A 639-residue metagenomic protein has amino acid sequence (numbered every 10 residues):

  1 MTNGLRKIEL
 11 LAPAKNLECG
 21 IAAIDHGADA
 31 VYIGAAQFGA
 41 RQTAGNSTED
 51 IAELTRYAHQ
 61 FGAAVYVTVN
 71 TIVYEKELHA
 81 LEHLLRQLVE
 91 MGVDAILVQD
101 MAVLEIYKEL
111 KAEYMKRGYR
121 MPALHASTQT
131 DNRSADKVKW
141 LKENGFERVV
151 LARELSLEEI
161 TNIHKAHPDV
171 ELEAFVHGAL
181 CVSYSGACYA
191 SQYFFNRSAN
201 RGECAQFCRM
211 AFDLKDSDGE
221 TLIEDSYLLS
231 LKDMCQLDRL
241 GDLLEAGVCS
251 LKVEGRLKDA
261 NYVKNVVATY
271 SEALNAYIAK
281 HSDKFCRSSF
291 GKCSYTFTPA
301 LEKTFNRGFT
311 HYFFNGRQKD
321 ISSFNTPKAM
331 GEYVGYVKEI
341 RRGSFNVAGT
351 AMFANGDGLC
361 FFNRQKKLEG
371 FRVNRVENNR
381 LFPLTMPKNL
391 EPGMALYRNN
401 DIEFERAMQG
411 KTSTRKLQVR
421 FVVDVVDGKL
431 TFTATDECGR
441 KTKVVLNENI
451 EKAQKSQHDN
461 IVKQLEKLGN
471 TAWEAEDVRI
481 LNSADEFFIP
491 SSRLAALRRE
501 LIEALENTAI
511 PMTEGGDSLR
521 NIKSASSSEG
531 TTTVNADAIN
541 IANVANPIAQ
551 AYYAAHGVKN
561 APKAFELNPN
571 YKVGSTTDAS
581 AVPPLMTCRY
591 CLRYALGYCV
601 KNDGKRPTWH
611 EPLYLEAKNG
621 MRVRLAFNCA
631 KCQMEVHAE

Functional and structural regions predicted by a protein language model:
M1-H26, A30-A40, L54-T55, F61-T71 (+5 more regions): Surface-exposed amphipathic alpha-helical tracts and adjacent flexible/coil segments at the periphery of soluble enzymes
A44-A52: Aromatic- and glycine-enriched glycan-recognition loops and surfaces that form the carbohydrate-binding subsites
G92: An amphipathic, hydrophobic-aromatic interaction surface with interspersed Lys/Arg that forms lipid/phosphate-bearing
A102-V103: Alpha-helix capping/helix-boundary segments
R133-K137: Short, glycine/polar-rich helix-capping loops at beta-to-alpha or helix-loop-helix junctions that flank or form
